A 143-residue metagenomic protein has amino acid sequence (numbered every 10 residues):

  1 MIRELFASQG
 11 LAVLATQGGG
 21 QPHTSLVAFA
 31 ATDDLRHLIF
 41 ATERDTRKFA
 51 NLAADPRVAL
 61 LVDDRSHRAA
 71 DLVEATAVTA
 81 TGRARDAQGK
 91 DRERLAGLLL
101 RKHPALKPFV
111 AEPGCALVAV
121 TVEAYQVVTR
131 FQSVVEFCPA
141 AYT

Functional and structural regions predicted by a protein language model:
M1-A12, T143: Extreme N-terminal tail/first-helix region
S8-Q9, D55, K102, E112: Structured helix-beta-strand junction loops
Q9-R44, A50-L52, A59-D64, A70-L72 (+1 more regions): Short beta-strand segments
G18, V62-R65, K107-G114: A short, aromatic/hydrophobic, helix- or strand-capping loop or linear motif that either lines the entrance/gate
R44-D45, E123: A generic "binding-loop/recognition-motif" signal
D45, A54-V58, G97-A105: Short, intrinsically disordered, mixed-charge
F49-A53, C138-A140: A short, polar/proline- and glycine-enriched secondary-structure boundary/capping micro-motif
L72-T143: Charged, gly/pro-rich active-site loop segments
